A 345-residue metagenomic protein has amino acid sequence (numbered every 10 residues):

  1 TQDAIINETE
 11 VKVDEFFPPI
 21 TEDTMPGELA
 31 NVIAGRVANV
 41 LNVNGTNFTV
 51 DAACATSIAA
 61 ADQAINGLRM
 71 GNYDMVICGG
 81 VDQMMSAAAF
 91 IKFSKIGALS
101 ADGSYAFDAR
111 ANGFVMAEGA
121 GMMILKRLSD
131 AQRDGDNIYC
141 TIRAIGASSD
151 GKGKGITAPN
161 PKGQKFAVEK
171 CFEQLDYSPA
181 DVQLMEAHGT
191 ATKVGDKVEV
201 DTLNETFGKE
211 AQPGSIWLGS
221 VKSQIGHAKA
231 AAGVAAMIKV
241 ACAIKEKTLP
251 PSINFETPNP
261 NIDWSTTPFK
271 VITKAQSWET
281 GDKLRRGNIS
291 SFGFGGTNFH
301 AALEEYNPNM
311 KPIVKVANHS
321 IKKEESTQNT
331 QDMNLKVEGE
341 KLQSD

Functional and structural regions predicted by a protein language model:
T1-E325, D332-K341: Condensing-enzyme catalytic core of the thiolase-fold
Q343-D345: Non-catalytic interaction/regulatory modules that flank or connect domains
